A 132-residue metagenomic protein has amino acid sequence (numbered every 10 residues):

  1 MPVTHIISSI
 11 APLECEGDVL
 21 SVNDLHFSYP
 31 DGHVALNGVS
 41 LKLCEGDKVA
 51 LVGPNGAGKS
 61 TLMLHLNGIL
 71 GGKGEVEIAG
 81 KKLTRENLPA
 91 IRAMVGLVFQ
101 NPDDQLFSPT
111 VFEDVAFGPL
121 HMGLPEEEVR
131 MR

Functional and structural regions predicted by a protein language model:
S9-V22, H26-G38, A50, R85-N87 (+1 more regions): A short, flexible loop at the N-terminus of ABC-type nucleotide-binding domains that lies
V52-P54: The feature captures the beta-strand-to-loop junction immediately N-terminal to the Walker
A57: ATP-binding Walker
S60-T61: Conserved Walker
N67: Helix-to-loop junction immediately C-terminal to a conserved catalytic motif
G72-T84, I91: Conserved ABC transporter NBD signature motif
D103, P109-L120, R130: Short helical segment in ABC ATPase nucleotide-binding domains corresponding to the A-loop/adjacent helical element
